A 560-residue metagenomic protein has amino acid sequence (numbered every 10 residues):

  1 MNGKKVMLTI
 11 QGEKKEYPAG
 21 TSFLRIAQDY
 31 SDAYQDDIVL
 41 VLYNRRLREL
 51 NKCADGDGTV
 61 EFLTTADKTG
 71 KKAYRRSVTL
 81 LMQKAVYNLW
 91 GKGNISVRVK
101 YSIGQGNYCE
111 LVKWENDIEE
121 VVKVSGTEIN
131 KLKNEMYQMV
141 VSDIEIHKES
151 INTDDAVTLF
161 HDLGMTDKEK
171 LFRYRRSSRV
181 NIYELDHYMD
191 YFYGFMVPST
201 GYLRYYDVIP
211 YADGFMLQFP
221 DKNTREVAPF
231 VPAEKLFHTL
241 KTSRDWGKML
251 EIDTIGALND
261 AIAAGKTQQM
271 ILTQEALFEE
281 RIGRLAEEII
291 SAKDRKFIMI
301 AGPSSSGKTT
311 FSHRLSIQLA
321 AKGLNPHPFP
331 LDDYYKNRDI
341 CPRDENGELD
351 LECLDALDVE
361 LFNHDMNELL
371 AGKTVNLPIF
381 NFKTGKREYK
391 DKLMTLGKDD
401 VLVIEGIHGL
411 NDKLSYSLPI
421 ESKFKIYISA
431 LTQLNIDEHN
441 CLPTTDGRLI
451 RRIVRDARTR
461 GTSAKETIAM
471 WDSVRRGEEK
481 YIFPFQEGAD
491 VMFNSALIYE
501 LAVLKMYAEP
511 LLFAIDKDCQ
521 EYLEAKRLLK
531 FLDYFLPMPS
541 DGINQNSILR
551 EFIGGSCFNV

Functional and structural regions predicted by a protein language model:
M1-T79, K84-I103, E115, K131 (+1 more regions): Ubiquitin-like/PB1-type beta-grasp interaction modules and other compact soluble beta-rich domains
K52-D55, T59-A73, A85, G93-G104 (+3 more regions): Auxiliary tRNA-acceptor-end handling modules of aminoacyl-tRNA synthetases
K293, Y416-V560: Conserved NTP phosphate-binding and transfer environment spanning the P-loop NTPase/kinase superfamily
I298-I300: Hydrophobic anchor at the beta1->P-loop junction of P-loop NTPases
K308: Conserved lysine of the Walker
F311, L315: Hydrophobic positions on the alpha1 helix immediately C-terminal to the Walker A/P-loop
F329, K336, I340-K383: Conserved nucleotide-sensing/catalytic segment adjacent to the nucleotide-binding pocket in NTP-handling enzymes
F362-E421, W471-F485: Glycine-rich phosphate-binding loop used to anchor ATP phosphates in small-molecule kinases, encompassing both
